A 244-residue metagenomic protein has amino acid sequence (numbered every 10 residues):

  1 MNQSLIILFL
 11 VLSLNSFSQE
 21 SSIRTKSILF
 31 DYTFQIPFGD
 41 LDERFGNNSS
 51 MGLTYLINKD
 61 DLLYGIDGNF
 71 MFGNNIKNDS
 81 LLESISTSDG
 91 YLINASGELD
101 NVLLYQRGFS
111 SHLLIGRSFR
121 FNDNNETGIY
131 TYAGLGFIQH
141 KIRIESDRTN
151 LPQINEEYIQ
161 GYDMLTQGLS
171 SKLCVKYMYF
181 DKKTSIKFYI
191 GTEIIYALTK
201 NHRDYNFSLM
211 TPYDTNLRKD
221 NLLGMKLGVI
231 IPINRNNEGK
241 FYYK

Functional and structural regions predicted by a protein language model:
S4-L14: Sec-dependent N-terminal signal peptides
Q19-M71, G228-P232, K244: Short glycine/proline- and aromatic-enriched beta-strand/turn motifs that initiate or cap beta-hairpins
Q19-T25, N58-D61, R120-G128, F180-F188 (+1 more regions): Short loop/turn motifs that connect adjacent beta-strands in outer-membrane beta-barrel proteins
K26-F30, Y64-G68, S111, T127-L135 (+3 more regions): Transmembrane beta-strands of outer-membrane beta-barrel proteins
K26-I28, N47-L53, R107-L113, Q167-V175 (+1 more regions): Hydrophobic, lipid-facing positions within transmembrane beta-strands of outer-membrane proteins
Y32-F38, F70-N74, L135-K141, Y179 (+2 more regions): Transmembrane beta-strands of outer-membrane beta-barrel pores
P37-R44, G73-G108, Q139-G168, T199-G224: Extracellular/periplasm-exposed beta-strand and loop segments of Gram-negative cell-envelope proteins, dominated by
L173, M178-K244: Predominantly the C-terminal beta-signal and adjacent terminal strand-loop region of outer-membrane beta-barrel
